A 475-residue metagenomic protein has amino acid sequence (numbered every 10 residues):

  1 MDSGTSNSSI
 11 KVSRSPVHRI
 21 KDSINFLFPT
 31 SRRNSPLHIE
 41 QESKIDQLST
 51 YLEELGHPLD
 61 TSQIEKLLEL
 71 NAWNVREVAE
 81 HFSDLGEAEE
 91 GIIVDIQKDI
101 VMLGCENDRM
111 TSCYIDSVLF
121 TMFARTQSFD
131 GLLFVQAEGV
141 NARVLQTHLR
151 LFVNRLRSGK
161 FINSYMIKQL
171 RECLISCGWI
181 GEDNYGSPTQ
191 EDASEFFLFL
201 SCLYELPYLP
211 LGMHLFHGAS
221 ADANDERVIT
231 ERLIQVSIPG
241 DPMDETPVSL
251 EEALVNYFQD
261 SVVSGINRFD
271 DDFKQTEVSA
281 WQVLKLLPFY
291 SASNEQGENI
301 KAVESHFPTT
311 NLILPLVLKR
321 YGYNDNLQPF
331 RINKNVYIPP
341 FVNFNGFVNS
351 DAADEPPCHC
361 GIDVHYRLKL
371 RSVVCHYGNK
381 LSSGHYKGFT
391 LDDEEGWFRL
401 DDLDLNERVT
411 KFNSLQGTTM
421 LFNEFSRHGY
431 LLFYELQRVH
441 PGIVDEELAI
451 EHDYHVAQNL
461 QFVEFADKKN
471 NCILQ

Functional and structural regions predicted by a protein language model:
D2-Q475: UBL (ubiquitin/ubiquitin-like) substrate-recognition surfaces within cysteine isopeptidase catalytic folds
